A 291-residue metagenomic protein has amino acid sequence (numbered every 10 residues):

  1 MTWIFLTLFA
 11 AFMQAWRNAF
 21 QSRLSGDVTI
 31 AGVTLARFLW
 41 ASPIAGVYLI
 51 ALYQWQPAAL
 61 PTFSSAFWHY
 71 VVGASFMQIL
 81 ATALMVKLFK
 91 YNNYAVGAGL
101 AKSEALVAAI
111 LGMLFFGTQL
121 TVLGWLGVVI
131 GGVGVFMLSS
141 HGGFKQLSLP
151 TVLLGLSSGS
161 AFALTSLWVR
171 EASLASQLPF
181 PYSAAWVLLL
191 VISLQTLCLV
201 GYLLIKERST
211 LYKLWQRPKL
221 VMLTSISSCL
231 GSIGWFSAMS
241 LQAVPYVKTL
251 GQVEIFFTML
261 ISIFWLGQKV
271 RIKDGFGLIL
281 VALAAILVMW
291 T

Functional and structural regions predicted by a protein language model:
M1-W16, F20-V71, I79-Y91, V133 (+6 more regions): Membrane-interface interhelical linkers
F9, A36, L100-S103, L123-L126 (+3 more regions): Hydrophobic core positions of alpha-helical segments in small-molecule transporters and transporter systems
A15, G46, S75-A83, A105-I110 (+7 more regions): Hydrophobic/small/kink-forming positions within alpha-helical transmembrane segments of polytopic membrane proteins
S22, V86, G112-M113, R170 (+2 more regions): Small-residue-mediated transmembrane helix hinge/kink sites in multi-pass secondary transporters
I30-T34, V71, Y94-A98, L106 (+6 more regions): Alpha-helical transmembrane segments and their helix-entry boundary regions
L39-I44, L100-L114, L194, C198 (+4 more regions): Alpha-helical transmembrane segments of compact multi-pass small-molecule transporters, enriched in specific families
A45, I110-M113, V122-S140, K273-W290: Hydrophobic transmembrane alpha-helices of multi-pass small-molecule transport proteins
I50-W55, L114-F115, M137-H141, S176 (+3 more regions): Helix-loop junctions at the membrane-solvent interface of multi-pass transporters, primarily the C-terminal
